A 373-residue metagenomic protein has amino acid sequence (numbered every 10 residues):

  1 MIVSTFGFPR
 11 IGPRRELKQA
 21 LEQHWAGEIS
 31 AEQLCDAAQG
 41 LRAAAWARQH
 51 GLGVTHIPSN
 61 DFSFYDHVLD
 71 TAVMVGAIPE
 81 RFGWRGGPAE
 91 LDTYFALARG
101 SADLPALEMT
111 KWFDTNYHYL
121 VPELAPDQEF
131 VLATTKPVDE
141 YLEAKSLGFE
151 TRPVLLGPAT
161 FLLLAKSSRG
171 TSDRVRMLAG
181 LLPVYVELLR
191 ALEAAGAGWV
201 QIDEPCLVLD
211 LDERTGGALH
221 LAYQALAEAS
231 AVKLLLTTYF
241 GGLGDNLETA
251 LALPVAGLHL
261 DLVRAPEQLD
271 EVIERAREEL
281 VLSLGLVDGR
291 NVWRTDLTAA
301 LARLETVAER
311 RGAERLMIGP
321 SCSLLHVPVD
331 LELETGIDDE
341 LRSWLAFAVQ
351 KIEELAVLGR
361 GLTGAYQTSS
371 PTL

Functional and structural regions predicted by a protein language model:
M1-L373: Domain-level signal for soluble alpha/beta catalytic cores
